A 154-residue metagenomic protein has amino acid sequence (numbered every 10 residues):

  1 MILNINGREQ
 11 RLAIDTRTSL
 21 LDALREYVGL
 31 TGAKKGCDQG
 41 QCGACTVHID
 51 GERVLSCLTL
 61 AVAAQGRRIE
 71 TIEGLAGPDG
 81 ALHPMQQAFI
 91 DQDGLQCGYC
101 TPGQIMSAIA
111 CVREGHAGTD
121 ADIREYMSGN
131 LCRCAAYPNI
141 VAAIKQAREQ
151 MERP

Functional and structural regions predicted by a protein language model:
M1-P154: Signature of N-terminal electron-transfer/Fe-S-associated modules in redox systems
